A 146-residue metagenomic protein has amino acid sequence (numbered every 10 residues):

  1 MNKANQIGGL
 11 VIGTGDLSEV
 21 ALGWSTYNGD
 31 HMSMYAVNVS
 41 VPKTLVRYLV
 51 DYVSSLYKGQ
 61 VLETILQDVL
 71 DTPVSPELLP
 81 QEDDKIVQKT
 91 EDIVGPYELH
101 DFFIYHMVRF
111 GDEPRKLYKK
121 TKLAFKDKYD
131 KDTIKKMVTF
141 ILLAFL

Functional and structural regions predicted by a protein language model:
M1-L146: ATP/NTP-dependent adenylation/nucleotidyl-transfer catalytic domains that generate, transfer, or process NMP-activated
